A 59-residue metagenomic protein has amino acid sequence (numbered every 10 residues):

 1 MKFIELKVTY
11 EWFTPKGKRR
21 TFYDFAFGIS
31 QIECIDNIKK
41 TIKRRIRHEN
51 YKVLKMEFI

Functional and structural regions predicted by a protein language model:
M1-K2, I59: Absolute protein N-terminus
K2-T21: Short aromatic-glycine-(Arg/Gly/Cys) micro-motifs in beta-strand/loop hairpins
F3-K7, F25-G28, K52: Ordered hydrophobic segments in well-structured contexts
L6-V8, I38, E57-F58: Amphipathic alpha-helical segments in structured regions that serve as interaction surfaces
E11-P15, I29-Q31, M56-I59: Generic structural motif
R19-E33: A short, exposed loop/beta-hairpin motif centered on an aromatic-Gly-Thr core
C34-R45: Short, non-transmembrane alpha-helical segments in secretory-pathway proteins
K43-I59: Short, mixed-charge low-complexity intrinsically disordered segments
